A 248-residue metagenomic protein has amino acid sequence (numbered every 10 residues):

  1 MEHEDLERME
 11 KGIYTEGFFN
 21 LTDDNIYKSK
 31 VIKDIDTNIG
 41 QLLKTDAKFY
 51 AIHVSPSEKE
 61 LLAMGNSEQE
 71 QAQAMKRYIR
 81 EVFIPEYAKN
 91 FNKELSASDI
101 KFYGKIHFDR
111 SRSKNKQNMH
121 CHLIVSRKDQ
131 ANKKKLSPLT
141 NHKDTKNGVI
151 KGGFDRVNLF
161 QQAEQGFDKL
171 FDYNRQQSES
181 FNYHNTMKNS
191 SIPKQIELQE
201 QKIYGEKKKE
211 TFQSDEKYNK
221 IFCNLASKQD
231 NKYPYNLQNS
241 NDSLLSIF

Functional and structural regions predicted by a protein language model:
M1-F248: N-terminal nicking endonuclease/strand-transfer module with a His-rich metal-binding environment and a catalytic Tyr
